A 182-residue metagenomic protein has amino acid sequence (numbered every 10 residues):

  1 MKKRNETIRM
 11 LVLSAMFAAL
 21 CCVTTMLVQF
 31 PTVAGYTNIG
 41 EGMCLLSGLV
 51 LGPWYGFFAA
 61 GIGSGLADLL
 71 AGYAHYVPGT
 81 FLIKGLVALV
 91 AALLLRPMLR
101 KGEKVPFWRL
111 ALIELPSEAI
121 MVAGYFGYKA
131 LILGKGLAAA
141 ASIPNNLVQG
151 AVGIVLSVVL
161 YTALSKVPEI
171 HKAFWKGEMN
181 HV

Functional and structural regions predicted by a protein language model:
M1-V182: Loop-helix junctions at membrane interfaces
